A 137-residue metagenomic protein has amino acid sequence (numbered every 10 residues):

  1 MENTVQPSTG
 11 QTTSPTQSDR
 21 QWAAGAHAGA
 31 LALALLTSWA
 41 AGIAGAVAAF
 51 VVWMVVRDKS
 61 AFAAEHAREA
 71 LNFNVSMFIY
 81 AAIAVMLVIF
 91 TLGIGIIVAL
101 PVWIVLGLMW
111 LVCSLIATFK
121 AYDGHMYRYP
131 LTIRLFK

Functional and structural regions predicted by a protein language model:
M1-Q21, T132-K137: Low-complexity, intrinsically disordered extramembrane tails and loops of integral membrane proteins
E2, V112-K137: Juxtamembrane transition segments at transmembrane-helix termini in multipass membrane proteins
D19, A61-E65, I96: Membrane-helix interfacial "entry" motifs
A23-V47, N72-S114: Hydrophobic alpha-helical transmembrane segments in multi-pass membrane proteins
A32, M54-V55: Hydrophobic aliphatic residues
W53-M54, L115: Membrane-embedded alpha-helical segments of multi-pass transporters/permeases
V55-Y80, F119-Y129: Amphipathic, cytosolic membrane-interfacial segments at TM-TM junctions
